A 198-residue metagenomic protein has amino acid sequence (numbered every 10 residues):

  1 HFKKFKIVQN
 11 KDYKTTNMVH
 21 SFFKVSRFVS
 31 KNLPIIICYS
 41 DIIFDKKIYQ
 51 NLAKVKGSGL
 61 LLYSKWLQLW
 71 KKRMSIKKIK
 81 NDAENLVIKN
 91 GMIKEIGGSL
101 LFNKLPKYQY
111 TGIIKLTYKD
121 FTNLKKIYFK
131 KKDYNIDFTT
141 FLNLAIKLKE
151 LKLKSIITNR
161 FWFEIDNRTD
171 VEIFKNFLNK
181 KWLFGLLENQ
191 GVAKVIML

Functional and structural regions predicted by a protein language model:
H1-P34, K131-D133: Conserved N-terminal catalytic core of the sugar/cofactor nucleotidyltransferase
K4-K6, M92, K152-K154: Conserved beta-strand segments of alpha/beta enzyme cores
Q9-K11, Y39, Y63: Short loop/edge segments at beta-strand edges and connector loops that shape dinucleotide/nucleotide cofactor-binding
Y13-N17, L67-L69, F161-F163: A short acidic, often aromatic-flanked loop/helix-cap motif at beta-alpha or helix-coil junctions that lines enzyme
N32-I43: Short beta-strand-to-loop acidic/aromatic patch adjacent to the donor-nucleotide binding site
N32-P34, G57, L151: Short coil/turn segments at beta-strand junctions that form active-site/ligand-binding loops
D45-I127: Conserved core of the sugar-phosphate nucleotidyltransferase
I96, N103-L198: Conserved alpha/beta core of the MobA/IspD/sugar-nucleotide pyrophosphorylase nucleotidyltransferase superfamily
